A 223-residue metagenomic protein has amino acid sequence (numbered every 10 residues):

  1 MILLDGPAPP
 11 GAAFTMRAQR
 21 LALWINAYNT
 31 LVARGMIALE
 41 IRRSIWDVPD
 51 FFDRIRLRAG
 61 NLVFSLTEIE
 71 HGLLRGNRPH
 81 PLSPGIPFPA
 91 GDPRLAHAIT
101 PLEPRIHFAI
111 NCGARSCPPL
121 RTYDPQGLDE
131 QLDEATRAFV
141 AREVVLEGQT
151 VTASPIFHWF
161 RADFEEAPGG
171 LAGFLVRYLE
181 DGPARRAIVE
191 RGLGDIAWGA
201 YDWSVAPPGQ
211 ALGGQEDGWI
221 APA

Functional and structural regions predicted by a protein language model:
M1-A223: Interaction/scaffold regions that mediate signaling and macromolecular assembly across diverse proteins
